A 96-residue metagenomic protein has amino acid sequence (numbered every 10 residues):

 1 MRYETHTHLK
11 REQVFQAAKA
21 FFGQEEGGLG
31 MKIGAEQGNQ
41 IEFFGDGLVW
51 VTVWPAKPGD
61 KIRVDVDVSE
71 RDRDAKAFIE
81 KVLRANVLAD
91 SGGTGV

Functional and structural regions predicted by a protein language model:
M1, L29, Q37-N39, V49-V51: Residue-level marker for the onset of beta-strands and adjacent loop->beta junctions in well-ordered domains
M1-I33: Terminal, regulation- and interaction-focused segments at domain boundaries
F21-E25, N39-D46: Short, solvent-exposed secondary-structure boundary motifs
A35-I41, D60: Ser/Thr- and Asn-enriched, surface-exposed coil loops between beta-strands
F44-V96: Beta-strand/loop substructures that line and gate deep hydrophobic ligand-binding cavities in soluble
